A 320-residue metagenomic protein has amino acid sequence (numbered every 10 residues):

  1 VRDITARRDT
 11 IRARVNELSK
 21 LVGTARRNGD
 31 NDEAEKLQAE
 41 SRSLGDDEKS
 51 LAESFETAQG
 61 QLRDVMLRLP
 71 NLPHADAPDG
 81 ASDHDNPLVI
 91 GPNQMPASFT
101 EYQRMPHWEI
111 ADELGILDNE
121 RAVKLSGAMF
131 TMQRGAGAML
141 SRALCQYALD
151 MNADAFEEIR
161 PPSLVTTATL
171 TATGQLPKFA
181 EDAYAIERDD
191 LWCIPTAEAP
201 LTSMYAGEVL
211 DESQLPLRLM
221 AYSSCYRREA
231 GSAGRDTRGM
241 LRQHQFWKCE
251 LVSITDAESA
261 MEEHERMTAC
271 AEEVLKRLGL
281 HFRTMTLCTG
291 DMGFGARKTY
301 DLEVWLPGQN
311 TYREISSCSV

Functional and structural regions predicted by a protein language model:
V1-A97: N-terminal alpha-helical targeting/anchoring segments
I90-V320: TRNA-recognition modules of translation machinery and tRNA-sensing kinases, especially anticodon-binding
